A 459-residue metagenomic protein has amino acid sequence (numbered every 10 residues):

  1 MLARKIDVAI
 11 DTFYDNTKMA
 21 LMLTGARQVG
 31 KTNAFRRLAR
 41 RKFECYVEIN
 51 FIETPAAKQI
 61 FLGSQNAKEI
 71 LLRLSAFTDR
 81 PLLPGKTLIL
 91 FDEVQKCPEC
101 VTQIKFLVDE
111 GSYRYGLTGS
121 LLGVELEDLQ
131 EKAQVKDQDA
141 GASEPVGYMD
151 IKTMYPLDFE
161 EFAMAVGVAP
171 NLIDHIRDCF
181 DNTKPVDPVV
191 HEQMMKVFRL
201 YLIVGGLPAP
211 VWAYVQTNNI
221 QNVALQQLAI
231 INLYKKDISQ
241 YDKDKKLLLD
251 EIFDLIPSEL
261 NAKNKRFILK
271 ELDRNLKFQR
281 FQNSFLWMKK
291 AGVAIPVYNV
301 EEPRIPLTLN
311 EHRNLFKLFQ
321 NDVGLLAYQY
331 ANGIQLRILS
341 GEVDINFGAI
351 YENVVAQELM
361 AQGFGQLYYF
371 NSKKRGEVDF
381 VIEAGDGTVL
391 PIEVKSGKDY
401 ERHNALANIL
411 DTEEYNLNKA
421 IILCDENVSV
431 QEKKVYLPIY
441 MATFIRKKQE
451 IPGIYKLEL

Functional and structural regions predicted by a protein language model:
M1-D15: Pre-Walker A adenine-sensing motif
K31: Conserved lysine of the Walker
A34, L38: Hydrophobic positions on the alpha1 helix immediately C-terminal to the Walker A/P-loop
E53-G85: Short glycine-rich substrate-engagement loop in P-loop NTPases that contacts/grips substrate
R114-S120, T153: Structural recognition of the conserved hydrophobic beta-strand(s) that form the central parallel beta-sheet of P-loop
L126-A262: Interdomain motor-coupling "hinge/lid" segment immediately C-terminal to the ATP-binding subdomain of NTP-driven enzymes
V211-D386: Accessory nucleic acid-recognition modules appended to NTPase machines
E426-L459: Domain-level recognition of nuclease-like catalytic cores that cleave nucleotide substrates
